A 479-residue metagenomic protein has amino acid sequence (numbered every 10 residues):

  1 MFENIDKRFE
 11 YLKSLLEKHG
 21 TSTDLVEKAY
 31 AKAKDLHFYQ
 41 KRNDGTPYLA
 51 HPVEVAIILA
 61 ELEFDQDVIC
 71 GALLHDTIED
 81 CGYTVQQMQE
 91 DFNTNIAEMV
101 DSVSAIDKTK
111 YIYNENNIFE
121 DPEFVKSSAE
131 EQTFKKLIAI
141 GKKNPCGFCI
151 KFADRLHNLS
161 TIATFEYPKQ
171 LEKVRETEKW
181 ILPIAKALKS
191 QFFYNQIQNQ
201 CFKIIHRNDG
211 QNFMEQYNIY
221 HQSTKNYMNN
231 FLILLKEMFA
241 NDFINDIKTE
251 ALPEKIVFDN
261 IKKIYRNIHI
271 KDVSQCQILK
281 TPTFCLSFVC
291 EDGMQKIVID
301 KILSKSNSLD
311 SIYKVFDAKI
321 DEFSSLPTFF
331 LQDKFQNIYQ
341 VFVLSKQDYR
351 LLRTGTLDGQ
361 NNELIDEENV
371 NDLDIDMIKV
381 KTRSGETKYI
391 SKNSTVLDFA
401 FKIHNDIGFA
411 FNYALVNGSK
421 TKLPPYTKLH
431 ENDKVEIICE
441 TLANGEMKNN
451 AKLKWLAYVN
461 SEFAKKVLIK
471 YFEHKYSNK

Functional and structural regions predicted by a protein language model:
M1-F284, F288-F323, P327-Y339, V343-L373 (+4 more regions): Active-site helical microenvironments for divalent-metal-assisted chemistry
L25, P253, N393-F399, K428: Short, structural beta-strand-to-alpha-helix junction motif
V315, V341-V343, Y389-K392, K422-Y426: Short amphipathic beta-strand/extended segments with alternating polar/hydrophobic composition
L364-Y413: C-terminal accessory/binding modules appended to enzymatic or scaffolding proteins
N412-L429: Short acidic beta-strand-loop surface patches of small beta-rich interaction domains
H430-E436: Structural motif
K465, I469-K479: C-terminal effector modules of nucleic-acid-centric enzymes and ribosome-associated factors
